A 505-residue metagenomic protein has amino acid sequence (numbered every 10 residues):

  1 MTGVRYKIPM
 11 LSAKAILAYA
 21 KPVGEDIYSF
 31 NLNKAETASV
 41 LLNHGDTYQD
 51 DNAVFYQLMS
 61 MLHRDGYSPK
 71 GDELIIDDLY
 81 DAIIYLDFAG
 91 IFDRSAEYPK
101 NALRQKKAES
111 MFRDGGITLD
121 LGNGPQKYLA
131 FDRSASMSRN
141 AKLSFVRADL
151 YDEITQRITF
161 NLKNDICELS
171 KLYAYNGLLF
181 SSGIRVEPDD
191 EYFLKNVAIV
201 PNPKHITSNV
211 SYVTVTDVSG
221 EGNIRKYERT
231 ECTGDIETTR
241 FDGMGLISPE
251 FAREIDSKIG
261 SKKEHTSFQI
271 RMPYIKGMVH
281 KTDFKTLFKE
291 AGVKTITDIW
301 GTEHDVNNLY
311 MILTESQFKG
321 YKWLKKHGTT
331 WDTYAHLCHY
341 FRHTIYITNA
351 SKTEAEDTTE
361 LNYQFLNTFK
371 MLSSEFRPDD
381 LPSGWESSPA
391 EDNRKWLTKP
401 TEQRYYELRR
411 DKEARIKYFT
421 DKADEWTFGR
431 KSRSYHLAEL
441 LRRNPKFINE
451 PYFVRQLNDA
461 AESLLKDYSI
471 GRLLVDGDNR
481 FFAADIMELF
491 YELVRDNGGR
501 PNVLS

Functional and structural regions predicted by a protein language model:
M1-S505: Conserved small-residue
